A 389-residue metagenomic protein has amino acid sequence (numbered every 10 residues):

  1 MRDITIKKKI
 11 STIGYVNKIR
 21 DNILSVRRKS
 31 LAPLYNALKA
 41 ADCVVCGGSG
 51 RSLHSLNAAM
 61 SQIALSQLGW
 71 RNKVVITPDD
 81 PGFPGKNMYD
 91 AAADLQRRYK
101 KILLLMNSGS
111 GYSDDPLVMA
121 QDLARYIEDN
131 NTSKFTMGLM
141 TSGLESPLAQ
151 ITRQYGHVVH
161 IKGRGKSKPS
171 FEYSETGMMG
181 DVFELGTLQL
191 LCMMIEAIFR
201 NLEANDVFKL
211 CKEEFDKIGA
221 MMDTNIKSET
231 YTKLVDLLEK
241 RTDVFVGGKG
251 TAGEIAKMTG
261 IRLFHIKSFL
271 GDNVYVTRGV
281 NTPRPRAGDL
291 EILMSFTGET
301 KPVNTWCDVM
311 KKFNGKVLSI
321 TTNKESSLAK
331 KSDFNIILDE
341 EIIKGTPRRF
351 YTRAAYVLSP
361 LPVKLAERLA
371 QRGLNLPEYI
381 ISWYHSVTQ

Functional and structural regions predicted by a protein language model:
M1-G14, T136-V158, M193-F208: N-terminal start-of-domain structural block
M1-L24, V207-T224: Generic N-terminal amphipathic, Lys/Arg-enriched alpha-helix
M1-S11, E229-K233, L238-K240, A370-Q389: N-terminal charge/polar-biased segments
N22-A40, D223-K240: A short, well-structured juxtamembrane/interface segment
D42-C192, K249, A256-Q371: Glycine-rich phosphate-binding loops that contact phosphosugars or nucleotide phosphates
D42-G50, H54, D206-K227, E239-E254: Glycine-rich phosphate/diphosphate-binding loops and the adjacent beta-loop-alpha structural elements that coordinate
A59-S61, L65, E214-G219, L234: Intrinsically disordered, low-complexity linker/propeptide segments enriched in Ser/Thr/Gly/Pro and acidic residues
G165-K227, E367-Q389: Internal, active-site/partner-interface "lid" segment
